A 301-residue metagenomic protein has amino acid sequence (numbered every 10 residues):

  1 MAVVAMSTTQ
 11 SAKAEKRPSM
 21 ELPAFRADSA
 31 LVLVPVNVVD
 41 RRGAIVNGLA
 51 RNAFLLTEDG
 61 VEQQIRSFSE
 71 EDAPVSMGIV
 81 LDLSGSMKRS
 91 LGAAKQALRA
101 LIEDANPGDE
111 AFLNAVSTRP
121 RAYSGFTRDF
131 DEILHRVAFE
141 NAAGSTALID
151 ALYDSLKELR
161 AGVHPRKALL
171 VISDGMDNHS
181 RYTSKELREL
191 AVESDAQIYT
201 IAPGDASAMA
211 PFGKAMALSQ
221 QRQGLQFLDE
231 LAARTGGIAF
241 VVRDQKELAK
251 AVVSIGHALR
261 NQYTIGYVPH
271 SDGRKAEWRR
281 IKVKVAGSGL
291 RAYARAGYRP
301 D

Functional and structural regions predicted by a protein language model:
M1-A2: Sec-dependent N-terminal signal peptides
A5-D301: Scaffold/interface architecture of coatomer-like assemblies
